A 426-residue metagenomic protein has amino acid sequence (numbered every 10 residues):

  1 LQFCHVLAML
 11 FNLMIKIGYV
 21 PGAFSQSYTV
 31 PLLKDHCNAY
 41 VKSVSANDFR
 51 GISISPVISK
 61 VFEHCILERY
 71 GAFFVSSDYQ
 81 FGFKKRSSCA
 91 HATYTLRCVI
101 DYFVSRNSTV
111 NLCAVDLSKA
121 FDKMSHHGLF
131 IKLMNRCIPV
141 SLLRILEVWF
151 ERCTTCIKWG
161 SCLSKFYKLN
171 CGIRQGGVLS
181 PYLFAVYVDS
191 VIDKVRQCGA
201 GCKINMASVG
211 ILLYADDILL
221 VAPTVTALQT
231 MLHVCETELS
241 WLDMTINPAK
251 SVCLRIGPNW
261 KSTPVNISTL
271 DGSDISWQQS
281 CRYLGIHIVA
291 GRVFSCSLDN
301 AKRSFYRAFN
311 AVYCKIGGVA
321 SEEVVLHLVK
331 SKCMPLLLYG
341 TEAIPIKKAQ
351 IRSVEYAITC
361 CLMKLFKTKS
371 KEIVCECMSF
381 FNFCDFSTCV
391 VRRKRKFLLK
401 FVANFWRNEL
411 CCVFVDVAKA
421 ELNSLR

Functional and structural regions predicted by a protein language model:
L1-V186, S190: Conserved pre-catalytic core of RNA-dependent polymerases
L10-L13, R69, F73, V99-Y102 (+14 more regions): Alpha-helical recognition domains of nuclear gene-regulatory proteins
N47, P56-V57, V140, G177-L179 (+3 more regions): Structural motif
I66-F81, L183-L219, L228: Active-site palm subdomain of RNA-directed nucleic acid polymerases
R69, A215, D243, N247-N259 (+1 more regions): Non-catalytic, peripheral interaction segments enriched in hydrophobic/basic residues
K119-R136, I211-S240, G257-P258, A290-V293: Catalytic palm subdomain of template-directed nucleic-acid polymerases, centered on the conserved carboxylate motif
S161, T245-S280: Short, conserved micro-motifs composed of acidic
S370, C384-R426: Acidic catalytic cores of enzymes that act on phosphate-bearing nucleotides/polynucleotides
